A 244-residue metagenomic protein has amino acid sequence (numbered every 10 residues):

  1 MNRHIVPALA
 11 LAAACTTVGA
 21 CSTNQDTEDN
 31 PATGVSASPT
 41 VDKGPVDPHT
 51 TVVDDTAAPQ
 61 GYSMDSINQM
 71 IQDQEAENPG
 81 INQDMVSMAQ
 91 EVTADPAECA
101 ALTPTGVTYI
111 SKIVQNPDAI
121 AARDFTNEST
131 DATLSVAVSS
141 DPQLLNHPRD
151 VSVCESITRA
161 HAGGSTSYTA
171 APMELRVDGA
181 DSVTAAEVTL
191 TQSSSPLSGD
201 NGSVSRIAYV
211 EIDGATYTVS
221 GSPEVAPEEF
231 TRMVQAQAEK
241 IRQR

Functional and structural regions predicted by a protein language model:
M1-A8: Bacterial N-terminal signal peptides that target proteins for export
T17-A20: C-terminal motif of bacterial Sec signal peptides marking the signal peptidase cleavage site
S22-Q25: Bacterial signal peptide processing site
N30-S63: N-terminal low-complexity, Pro/Thr/Ser-rich intrinsically disordered segments that act as propeptides or flexible
A57, G179-V183, Y209-Y217: Short, solvent-exposed coil/turn segments at beta-strand boundaries
M64, N68-G199, S203, A236: A small/polar (G/S/T-enriched), proline-flanked helix-loop surface module common in exported/cell-envelope proteins
L134-V136, V210-P223: Short, well-ordered beta-strand elements
V219-R244: Surface-exposed amphipathic alpha-helical segments
